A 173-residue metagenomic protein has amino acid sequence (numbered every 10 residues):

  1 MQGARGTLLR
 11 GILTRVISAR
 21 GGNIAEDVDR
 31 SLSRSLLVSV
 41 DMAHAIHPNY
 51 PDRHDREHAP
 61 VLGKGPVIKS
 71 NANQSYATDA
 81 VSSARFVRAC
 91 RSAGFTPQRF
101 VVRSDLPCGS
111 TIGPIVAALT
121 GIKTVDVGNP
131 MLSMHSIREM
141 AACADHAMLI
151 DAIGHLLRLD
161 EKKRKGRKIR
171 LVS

Functional and structural regions predicted by a protein language model:
M1-G3, Y50-D52, V102-R103, E139-H146 (+1 more regions): Composition- and surface-driven signal marking solvent-exposed, interaction-prone regions in large proteins
M1-H58, D160-R167: Acidic/histidine-rich catalytic neighborhood of metal-dependent amide-processing enzymes
A4-I12, V81-R85, P107, T111 (+2 more regions): Generic recognition of stable, solvent-exposed alpha-helical segments in well-folded globular domains
R10, G21, S83, I150-L157: Short, hydrophobic/amphipathic alpha-helical packing segments that form internal helix faces or helix-helix interfaces
D27-R30, R34-L36, Y76-A84, R138-A144 (+1 more regions): Noncatalytic linker/hinge segments flanking ATPase motor cores
H47-Y50, H54-R138, D160, R164: Active-site-adjacent substrate-binding region of metalloamidase/peptidase-like peptide-processing proteins
N129-S173: His/Asp/Glu-rich mid-to-C-terminal helical/loop segments that flank catalytic regions of hydrolases
